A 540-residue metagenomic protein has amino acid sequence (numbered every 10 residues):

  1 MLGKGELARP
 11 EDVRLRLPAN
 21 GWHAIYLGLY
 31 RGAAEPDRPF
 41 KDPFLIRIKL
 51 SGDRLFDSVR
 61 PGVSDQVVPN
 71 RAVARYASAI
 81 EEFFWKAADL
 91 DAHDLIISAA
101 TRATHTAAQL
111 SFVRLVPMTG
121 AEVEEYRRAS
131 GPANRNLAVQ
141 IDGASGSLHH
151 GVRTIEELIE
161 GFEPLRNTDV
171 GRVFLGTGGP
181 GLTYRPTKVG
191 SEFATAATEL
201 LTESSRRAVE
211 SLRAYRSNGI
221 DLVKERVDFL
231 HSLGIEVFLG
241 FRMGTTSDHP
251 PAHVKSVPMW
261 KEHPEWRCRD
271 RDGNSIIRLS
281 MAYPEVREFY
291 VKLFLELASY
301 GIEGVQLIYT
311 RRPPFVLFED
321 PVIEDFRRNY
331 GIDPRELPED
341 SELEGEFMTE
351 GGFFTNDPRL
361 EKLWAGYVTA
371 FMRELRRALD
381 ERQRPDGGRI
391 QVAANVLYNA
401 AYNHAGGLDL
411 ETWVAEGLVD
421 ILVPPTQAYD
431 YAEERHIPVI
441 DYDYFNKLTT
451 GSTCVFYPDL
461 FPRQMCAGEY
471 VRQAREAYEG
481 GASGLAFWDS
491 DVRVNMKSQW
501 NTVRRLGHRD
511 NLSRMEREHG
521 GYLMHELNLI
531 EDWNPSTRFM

Functional and structural regions predicted by a protein language model:
L2-W22, I80-F84: Short beta-strands within extracellular/lumenal beta-sheet-rich domains
L17-I46, A99, M540: A short beta-strand element within beta-rich, extracytoplasmic domains of secreted/secretory-pathway proteins
S51-D91: Extracellular carbohydrate recognition and processing domains and analogous Trp-centered ligand-binding platforms
I97-T106: Short beta-strand-plus-loop segments that form exposed binding edges in beta-rich domains
A129-I155, S205-D228, F238-Y300, D489: Active-site-adjacent "subsite" loops/lids of carbohydrate-active enzymes
E156-T187, Y300-G304, L418-P424, E479-G484: Catalytic domains of carbohydrate-active enzymes, especially glycoside hydrolases
G181-D221, P250-M281, F315-A365: Aromatic- and acidic-residue-enriched carbohydrate-binding clefts of CAZyme catalytic domains
F289-T453, M465, E469: Active-site neighborhood of glycoside hydrolase catalytic domains
